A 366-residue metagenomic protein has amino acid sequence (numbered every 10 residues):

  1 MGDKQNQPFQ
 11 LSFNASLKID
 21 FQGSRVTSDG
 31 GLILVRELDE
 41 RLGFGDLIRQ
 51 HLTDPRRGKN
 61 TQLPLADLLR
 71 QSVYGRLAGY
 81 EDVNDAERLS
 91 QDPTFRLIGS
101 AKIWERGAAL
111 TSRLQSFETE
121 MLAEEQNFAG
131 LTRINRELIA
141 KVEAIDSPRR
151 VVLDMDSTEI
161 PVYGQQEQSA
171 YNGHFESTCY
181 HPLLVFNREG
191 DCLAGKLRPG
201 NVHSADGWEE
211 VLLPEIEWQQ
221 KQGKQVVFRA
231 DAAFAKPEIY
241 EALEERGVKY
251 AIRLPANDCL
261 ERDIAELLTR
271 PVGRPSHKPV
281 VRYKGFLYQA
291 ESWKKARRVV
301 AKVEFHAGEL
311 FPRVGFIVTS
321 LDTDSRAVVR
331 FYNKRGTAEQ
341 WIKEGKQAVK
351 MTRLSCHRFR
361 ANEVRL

Functional and structural regions predicted by a protein language model:
M1-N201, D206-K221, L243-R246: Dynamic "connector" segments at or just before major functional cores
D3-L17, F21, K249-Q347: An anionic, glycine-rich sequence signature occurring as long contiguous blocks
L38, A86, V328-F359, V364-R365: Short amphipathic alpha-helical "interface-anchor" segments enriched in bulky aromatics
G58-D67, A307, H357-L366: Structural motif
F95-R96, I160-V162, D191-L193, N201-V202 (+6 more regions): Flexible loop/turn segments at secondary-structure boundaries
V152, Q225-V227, K249: Hydrophobic "anchor" residues on beta-strands that sit immediately upstream of conserved functional sites
D156, Q225-A235: Acidic/histidine-rich, metal-coordinating catalytic segments
E210, P214, E238-E241, E245 (+2 more regions): Alpha-helical scaffolding segments of alpha/beta enzyme cores, especially the outer helices of TIM-barrel or partial
